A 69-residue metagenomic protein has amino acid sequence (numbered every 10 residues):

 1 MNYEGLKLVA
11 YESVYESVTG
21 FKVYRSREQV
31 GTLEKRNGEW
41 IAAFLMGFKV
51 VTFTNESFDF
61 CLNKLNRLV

Functional and structural regions predicted by a protein language model:
M1-S26, T52: Negatively charged, low-complexity tracts enriched in Asp/Glu with abundant Ser/Thr
Y11-S13, G38, R67: Intrinsic disorder/low-complexity segments in short proteins, especially the signal peptide and propeptide regions
Y15, E34-W40, E56-C61: A short, sequence-level motif marking secondary-structure junctions
K22, Q29-K49: Short aromatic-glycine-(Arg/Gly/Cys) micro-motifs in beta-strand/loop hairpins
Y24, Q29, F60-N63: Intrinsically disordered, low-complexity serine/threonine-rich segments
F44-G47, F53-V69: A short, charged, amphipathic alpha-helix used as a generic interaction element across diverse proteins
